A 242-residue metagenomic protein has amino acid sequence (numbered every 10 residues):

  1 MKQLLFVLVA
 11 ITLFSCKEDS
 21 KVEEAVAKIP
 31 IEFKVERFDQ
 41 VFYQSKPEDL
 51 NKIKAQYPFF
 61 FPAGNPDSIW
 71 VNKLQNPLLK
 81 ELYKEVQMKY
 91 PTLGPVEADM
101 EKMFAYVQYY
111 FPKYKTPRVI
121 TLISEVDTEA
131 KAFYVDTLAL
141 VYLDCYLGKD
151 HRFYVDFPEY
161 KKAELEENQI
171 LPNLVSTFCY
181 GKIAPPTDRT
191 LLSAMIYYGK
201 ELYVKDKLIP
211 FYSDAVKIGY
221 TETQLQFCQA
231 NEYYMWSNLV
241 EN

Functional and structural regions predicted by a protein language model:
M1-L4: Positively charged n-region of N-terminal signal peptides that target proteins for export
T12-S15: C-terminal motif of bacterial Sec signal peptides marking the signal peptidase cleavage site
K17-Y83: N-terminal mature-domain "stem" immediately C-terminal to a signal peptide or N-terminal signal-anchor/transmembrane
L79-E241: Acidic/His-rich structured neighborhood in mature extracellular/periplasmic domains
